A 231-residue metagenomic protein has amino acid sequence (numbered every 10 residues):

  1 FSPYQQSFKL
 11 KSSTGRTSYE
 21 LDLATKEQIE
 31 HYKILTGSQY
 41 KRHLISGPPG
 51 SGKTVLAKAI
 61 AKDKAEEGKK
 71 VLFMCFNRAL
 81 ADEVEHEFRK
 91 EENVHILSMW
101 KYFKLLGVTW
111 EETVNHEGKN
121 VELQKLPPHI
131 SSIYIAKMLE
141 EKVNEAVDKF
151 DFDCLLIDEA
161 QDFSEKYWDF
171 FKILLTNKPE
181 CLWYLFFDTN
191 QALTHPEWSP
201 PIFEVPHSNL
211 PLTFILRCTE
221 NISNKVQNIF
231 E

Functional and structural regions predicted by a protein language model:
F1-Y4, H31, I135, L139 (+2 more regions): Generic structural signal of hydrophobic/aromatic residues within well-ordered alpha-helices of folded domains
S2-T25, S46: Conserved adenine-nucleotide phosphate-binding loops and their immediately adjacent elements
G15-R16, G118, E204: Intrinsic-disorder/low-complexity loop/linker signature
L21-K33, S38-W110, K142, F150 (+1 more regions): Conserved helicase motor core of SF1/SF2 NTP-dependent helicases
F103-I133: Conserved P-loop NTPase mechanochemical-coupling segment
L126-D153: Mid-core helix/loop region of P-loop NTP-binding domains shared across ATPases and GTPases
